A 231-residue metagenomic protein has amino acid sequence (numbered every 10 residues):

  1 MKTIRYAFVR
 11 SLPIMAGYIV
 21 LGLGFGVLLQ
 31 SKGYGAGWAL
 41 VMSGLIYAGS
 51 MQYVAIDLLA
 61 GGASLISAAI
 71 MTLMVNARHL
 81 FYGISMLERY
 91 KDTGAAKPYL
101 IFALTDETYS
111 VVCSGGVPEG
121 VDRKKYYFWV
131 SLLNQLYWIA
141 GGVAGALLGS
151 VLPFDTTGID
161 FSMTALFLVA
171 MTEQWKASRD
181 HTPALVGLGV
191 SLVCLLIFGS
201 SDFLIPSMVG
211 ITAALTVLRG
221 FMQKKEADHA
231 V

Functional and structural regions predicted by a protein language model:
M1-A7, G120-D122, G220-V231: Intrinsically disordered, low-complexity non-transmembrane regions of multi-pass membrane transporters
V9-I101, Y137: Pore-lining transmembrane helices
L23-V27, I56, I84, A146 (+3 more regions): Transmembrane alpha-helix boundary and packing residues in multipass membrane permease domains and related
Y47-M51, M74-L80, L166-T172, S191-V193 (+1 more regions): Alpha-helical transmembrane segments and their membrane-interface exit regions
I70-D160: Helix-loop-helix junctions within the multi-pass membrane cores of secondary transporters/permeases
K124-P206: Membrane-embedded alpha-helical modules
